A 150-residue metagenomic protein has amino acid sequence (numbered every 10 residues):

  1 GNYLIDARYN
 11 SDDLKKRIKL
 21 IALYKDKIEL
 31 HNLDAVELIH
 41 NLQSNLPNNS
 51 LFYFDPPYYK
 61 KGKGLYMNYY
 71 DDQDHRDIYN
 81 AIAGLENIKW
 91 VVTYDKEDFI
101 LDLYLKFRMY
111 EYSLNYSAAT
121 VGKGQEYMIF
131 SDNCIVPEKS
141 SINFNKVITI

Functional and structural regions predicted by a protein language model:
G1-Y53, P57-K63, G84, E97: SAM-dependent nucleic-acid methyltransferase catalytic core
Y66-Y69: Short glycine-enriched, charge-decorated loop/helix-capping segments at active-site entrances that position
D71-I150: Long, positively charged, glycine-interspersed low-complexity recognition regions
